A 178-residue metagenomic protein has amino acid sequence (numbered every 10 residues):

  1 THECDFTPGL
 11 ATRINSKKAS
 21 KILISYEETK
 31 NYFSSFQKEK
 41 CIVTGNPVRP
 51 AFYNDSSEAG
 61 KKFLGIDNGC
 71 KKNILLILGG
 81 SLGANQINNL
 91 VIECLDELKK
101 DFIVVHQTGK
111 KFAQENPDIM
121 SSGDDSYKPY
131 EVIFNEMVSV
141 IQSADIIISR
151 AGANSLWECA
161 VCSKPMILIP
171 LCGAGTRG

Functional and structural regions predicted by a protein language model:
T1-E58, I66: Active-site-proximal region of nucleotide-activated glycan assembly enzymes, centered on histidine/acidic-rich loops
C4-T7, E27-T29, P47-R49, V132-N135 (+2 more regions): Short, acidic/turn-prone active-site loops that include or flank metal/cofactor- and phosphate-binding residues
K17-K18, Q142-S143, V161: Alpha-helix C-terminal capping/helix-to-coil transition sites in glycosyltransferase folds
S57-A59, G65-I146: Donor-nucleotide binding loops and adjacent catalytic segments primarily of GT-B fold Leloir glycosyltransferases
F134, S139, W157-V161, P165: Acidic donor-binding helix in nucleotide-sugar-dependent glycosyltransferases
Q142-L156, K164: Acidic donor-binding loop of glycosyltransferase active sites
I147-S149, P165-T176: Short hydrophobic beta-strand element within catalytic cores of glycosyltransferases and related nucleotide-activated
